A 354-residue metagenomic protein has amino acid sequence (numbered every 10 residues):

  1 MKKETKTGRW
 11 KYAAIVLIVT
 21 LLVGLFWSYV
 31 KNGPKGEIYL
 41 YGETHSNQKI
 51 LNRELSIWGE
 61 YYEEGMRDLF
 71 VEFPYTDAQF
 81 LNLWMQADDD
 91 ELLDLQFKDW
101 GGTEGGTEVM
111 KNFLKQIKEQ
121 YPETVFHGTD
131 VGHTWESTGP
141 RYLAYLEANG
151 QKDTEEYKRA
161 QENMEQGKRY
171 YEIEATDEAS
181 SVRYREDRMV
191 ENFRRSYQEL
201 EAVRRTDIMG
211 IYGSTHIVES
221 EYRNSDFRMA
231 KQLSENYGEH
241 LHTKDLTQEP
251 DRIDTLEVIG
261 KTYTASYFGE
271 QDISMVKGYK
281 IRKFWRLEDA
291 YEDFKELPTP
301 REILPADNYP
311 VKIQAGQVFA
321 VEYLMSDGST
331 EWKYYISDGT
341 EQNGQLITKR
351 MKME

Functional and structural regions predicted by a protein language model:
M1-G8: N-terminal Lys/Arg-rich, disordered targeting/topogenic segments
K11-E354: Compositional signal for N-terminal targeting/processing segments
